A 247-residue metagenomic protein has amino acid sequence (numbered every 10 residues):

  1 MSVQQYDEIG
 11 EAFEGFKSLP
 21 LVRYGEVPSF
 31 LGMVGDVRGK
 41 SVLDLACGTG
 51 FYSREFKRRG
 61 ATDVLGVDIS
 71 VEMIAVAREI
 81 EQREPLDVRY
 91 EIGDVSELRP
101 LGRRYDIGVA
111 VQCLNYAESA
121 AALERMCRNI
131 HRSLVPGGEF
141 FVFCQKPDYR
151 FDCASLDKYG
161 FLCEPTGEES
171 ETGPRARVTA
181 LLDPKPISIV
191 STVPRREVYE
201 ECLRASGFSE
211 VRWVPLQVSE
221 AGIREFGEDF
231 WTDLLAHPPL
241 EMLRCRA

Functional and structural regions predicted by a protein language model:
M1-V37, F51, E55: Conserved class I S-adenosyl-L-methionine
L31-L43, F140-V142: Mobile, glycine- and charge-enriched loop segments and immediately flanking short secondary-structure elements within
L43-L45, T49-E97: Class I SAM-dependent methyltransferase SAM/SAH-binding core
R99-G108: A short acidic, Gly/Pro-enriched loop at the edge of an enzyme's catalytic core that lines a small-molecule cofactor
I107-A121: A short SAM/SAH-binding and catalytic strip from SAM-dependent methyltransferases
E124-P136: A short glycine-rich, Lys/Arg-flanked "PGG" loop and its adjoining helix->strand segment in the class I
F141-C202: SAM-dependent methyltransferase
C202-A247: C-terminal lobe and adjacent flexible extensions of AdoMet/dcAdoMet transferase-like proteins
